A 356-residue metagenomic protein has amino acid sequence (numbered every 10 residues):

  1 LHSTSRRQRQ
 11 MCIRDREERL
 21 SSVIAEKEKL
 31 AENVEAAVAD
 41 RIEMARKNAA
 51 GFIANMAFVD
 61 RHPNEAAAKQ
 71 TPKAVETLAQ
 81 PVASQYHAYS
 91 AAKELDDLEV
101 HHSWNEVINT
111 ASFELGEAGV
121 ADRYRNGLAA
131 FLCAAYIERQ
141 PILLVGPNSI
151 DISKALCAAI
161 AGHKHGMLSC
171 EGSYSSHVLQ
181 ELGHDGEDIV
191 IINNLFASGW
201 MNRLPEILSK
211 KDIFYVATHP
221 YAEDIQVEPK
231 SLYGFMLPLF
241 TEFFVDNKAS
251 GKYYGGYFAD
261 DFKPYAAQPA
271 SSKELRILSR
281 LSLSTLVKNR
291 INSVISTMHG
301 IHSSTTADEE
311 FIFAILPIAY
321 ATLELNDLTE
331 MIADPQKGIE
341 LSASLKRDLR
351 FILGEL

Functional and structural regions predicted by a protein language model:
H2-D15: Single conserved hydrophobic/aromatic residue that forms the stacking wall/gate of nucleotide- or nucleobase-binding
E18-L356: C-terminal regulatory/interaction module of P-loop NTP-utilizing enzymes
